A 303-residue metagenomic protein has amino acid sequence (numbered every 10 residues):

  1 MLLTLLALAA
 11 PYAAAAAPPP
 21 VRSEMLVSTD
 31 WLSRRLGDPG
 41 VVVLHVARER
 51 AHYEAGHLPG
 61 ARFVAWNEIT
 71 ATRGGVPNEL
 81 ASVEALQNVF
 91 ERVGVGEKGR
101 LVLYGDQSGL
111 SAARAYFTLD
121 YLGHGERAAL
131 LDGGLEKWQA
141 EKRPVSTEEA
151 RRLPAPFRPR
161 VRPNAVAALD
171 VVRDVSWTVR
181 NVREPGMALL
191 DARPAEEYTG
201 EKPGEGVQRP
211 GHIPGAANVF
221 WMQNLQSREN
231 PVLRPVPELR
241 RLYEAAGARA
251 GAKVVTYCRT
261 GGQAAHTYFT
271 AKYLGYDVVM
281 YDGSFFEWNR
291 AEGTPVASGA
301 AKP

Functional and structural regions predicted by a protein language model:
M1-P11: Bacterial N-terminal signal peptides
Y12-A51, L135-Q208, V296, K302-P303: Flexible, polar/low-complexity N-terminal or interdomain linker segments that lie immediately upstream of folded
V21, L80-R173, N181-E184, K202 (+3 more regions): Thiolate-centered catalytic microenvironments shared by cysteine-dependent enzyme domains
P39-P77: N-terminal, post-signal-peptide region of Sec/Tat-exported proteins
R48-A51, N67-A71, Q107-S111, L135-K137 (+5 more regions): Solvent-exposed loop/turn segments at secondary-structure junctions within structured extracellular/periplasmic domains
A71-R100, W221-K253: Helix-loop module immediately N-terminal to the HCX5R catalytic loop in PTP-like cysteine phosphatase domains
P231, R241, A246-A301: C-terminal soluble interaction/assembly domains
